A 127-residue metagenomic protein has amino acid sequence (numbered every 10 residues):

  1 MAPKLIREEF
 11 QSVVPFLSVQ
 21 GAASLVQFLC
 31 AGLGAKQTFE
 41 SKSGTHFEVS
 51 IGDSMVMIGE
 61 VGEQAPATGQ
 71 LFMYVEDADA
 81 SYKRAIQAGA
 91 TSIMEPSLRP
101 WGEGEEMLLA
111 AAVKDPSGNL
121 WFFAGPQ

Functional and structural regions predicted by a protein language model:
M1-E8, M73, K83-Q127: Vicinal oxygen chelate
M1-Q27, M55, G69-M73, F122-Q127: N-terminal beta-strand motif that seeds the catalytic metal site of vicinal oxygen chelate
S12-Q20, F47-S50, V61-A88, L108-K114: Vicinal oxygen chelate
V13, T38-E40, P96: Generic beta-strand hydrophobic packing signal
A31-Q37, G89-T91: Conserved acetyl-CoA-binding loop of GNAT-fold acetyltransferases
K36-T68, L120-G125: Conserved short beta-strand elements that form part of the metal-binding/catalytic scaffold of enzyme active sites
